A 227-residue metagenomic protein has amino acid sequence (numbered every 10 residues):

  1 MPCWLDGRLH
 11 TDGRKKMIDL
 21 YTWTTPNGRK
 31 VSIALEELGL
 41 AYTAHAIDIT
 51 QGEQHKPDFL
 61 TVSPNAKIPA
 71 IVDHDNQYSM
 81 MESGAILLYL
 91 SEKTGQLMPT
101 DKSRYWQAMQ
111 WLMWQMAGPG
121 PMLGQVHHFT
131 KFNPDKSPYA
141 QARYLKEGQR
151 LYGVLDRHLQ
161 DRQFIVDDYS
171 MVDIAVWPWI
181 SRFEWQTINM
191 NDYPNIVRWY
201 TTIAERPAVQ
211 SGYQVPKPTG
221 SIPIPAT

Functional and structural regions predicted by a protein language model:
W4-D6, D12-A142, K146, D156: GST-like domain detector, emphasizing the conserved glutathione-binding G-site in the N-terminal thioredoxin-like
T11, E36-E37, N189, Y213: Enrichment for repetitive, rod-forming helical segments
D48, M171, P216-T219: Short, solvent-exposed turn/loop segments enriched in Gly/Ser/Thr/Pro and often Arg
G52-E53, L90, T201, G220-I222: Short secondary-structure boundary/hinge segments and terminal tails
L90, Q115-P207, G212-Q214: GST-like fold's C-terminal all-alpha helical module
M109-M113, R182-Q186, P223-T227: Short flexible/disordered coil segments
V209-T227: Terminal-tail/helix-coil boundary detector
